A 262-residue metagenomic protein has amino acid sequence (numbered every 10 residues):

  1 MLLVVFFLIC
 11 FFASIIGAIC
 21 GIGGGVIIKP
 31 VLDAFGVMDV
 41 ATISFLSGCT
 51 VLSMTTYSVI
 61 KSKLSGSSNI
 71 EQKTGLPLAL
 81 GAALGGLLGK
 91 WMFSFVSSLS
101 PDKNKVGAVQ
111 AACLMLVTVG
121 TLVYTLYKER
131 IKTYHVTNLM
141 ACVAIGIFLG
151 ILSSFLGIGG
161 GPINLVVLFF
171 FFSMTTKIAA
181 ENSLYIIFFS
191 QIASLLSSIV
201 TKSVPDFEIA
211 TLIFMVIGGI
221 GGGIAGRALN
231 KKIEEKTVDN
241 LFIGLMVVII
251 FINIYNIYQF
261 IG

Functional and structural regions predicted by a protein language model:
M1-A13, D33-T42, K61-L149, V200-G262: Juxtamembrane transmembrane-helix boundary motif
S14, S44-L52, A83, A180-Q191 (+1 more regions): Transmembrane helix-bundle signature of multi-pass membrane transporters/permeases
I15-G25, S153-G161, I178: Short helix-coil transition sites and intra-membrane helix breaks within transmembrane domains of multi-pass
A18, G150, S154-I158, Q191 (+1 more regions): Residue-level hotspots within the lipid-embedded alpha helices of multi-pass solute transporters
G23-G24, T56, L84, L88 (+2 more regions): Residue positions within transmembrane alpha-helices of multi-pass solute transporters
I28-K29, S58-N69, L152-S154, N164-F169 (+1 more regions): Generic transmembrane alpha-helix signature in multi-pass membrane proteins, especially transporters/channels
I28-T42, I163-I178: Interfacial segments of multi-pass membrane proteins
D39-S47, E71-P77, M174-L184: Membrane-interface alpha-helices at helix entry/exit sites of multi-pass transporters
